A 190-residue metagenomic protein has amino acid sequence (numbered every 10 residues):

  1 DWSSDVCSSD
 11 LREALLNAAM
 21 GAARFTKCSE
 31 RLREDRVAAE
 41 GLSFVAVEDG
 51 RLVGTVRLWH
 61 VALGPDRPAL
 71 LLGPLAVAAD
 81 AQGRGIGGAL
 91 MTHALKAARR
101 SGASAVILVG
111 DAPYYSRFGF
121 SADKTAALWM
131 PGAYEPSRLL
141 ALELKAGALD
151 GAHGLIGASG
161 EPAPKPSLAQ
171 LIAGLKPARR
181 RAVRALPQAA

Functional and structural regions predicted by a protein language model:
D1-S8: Short, small-residue-biased leader/transition segments that mark boundaries at the very start of proteins
N17-A62: Active-site rim helix/loop that mediates acceptor-substrate recognition in acyltransferases
E48-G50, D80, E143-A148: Short loop segments at secondary-structure junctions
V61-L72, Q82: A conserved beta-turn-beta hairpin within the catalytic core of GNAT-like acetyltransferases that forms part
L72, V77, G83-K96, I107-L108: Conserved acetyl-CoA-binding loop-helix of GNAT-fold acetyltransferases
R100-S104, G110-E135: Conserved active-site alpha-helix within GNAT-family acetyltransferase domains
W129-L175: C-terminal "cap" of GNAT-fold acetyltransferases
K165-P166, I172-A190: Extended, composition-driven regions rather than compact fold-specific motifs
